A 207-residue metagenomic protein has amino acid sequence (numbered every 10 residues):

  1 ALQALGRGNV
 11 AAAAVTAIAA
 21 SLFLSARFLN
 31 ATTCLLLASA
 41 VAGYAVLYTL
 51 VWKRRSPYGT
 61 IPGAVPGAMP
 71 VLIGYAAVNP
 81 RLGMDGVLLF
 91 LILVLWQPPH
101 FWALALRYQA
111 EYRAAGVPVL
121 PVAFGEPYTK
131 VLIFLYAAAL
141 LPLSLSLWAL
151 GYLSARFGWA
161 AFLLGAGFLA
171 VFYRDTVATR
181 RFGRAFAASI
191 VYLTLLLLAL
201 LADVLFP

Functional and structural regions predicted by a protein language model:
A1-G6, W102-K130: Cytosolic, membrane-interface loops and tails of multi-pass inner-membrane proteins
A1-L35, E126-W148: Multi-pass membrane catalytic core of lipid/isoprenoid biosynthesis enzymes
V15-A19, I61-V78, P127-Y128, F186-L200: Small-residue-rich segments of transmembrane alpha-helices in multi-pass membrane proteins, especially helix faces
A20-L35, P70-L93, L145-F157, L201-P207: Helix-coil boundary and interhelical linker segments in multi-pass alpha-helical membrane proteins
A42-T49, L91-Q109, L141, L164-D175: Transmembrane alpha-helical segments that form the membrane-embedded catalytic/substrate-channel core of multi-pass
L50-T60, V177-R181: Membrane-helix interface "capping/anchor" motifs
W96, A103, A123-A139, F157-W159: A loop-to-helix transmembrane entry motif
A166-L196: Interfacial loop-to-transmembrane junctions
